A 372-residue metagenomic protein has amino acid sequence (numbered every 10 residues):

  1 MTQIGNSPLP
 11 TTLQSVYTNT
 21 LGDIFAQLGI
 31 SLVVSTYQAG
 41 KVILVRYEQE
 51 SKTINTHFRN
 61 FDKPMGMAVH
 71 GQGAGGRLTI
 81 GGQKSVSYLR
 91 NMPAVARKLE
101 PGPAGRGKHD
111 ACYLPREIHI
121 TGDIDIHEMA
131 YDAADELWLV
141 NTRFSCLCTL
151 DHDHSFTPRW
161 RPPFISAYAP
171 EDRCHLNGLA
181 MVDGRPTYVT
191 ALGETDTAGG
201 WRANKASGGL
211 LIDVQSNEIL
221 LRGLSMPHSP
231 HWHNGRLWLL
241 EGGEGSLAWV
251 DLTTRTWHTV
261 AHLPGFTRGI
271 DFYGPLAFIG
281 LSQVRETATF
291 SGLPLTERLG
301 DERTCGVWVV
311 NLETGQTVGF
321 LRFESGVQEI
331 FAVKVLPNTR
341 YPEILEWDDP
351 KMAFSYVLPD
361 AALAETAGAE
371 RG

Functional and structural regions predicted by a protein language model:
T11, S15-G22, L224-L312: Loop/turn-rich, solvent-exposed surfaces of beta-rich toroidal or solenoidal domains
Q14-Q27, F61-G76, H119-E136, I165-T187 (+4 more regions): Beta-rich, blade/repeat-based domains predominating in secreted/periplasmic proteins but also intracellular
Y17-G29, S87-P103, V189-A206, G280-E302 (+1 more regions): Short, conserved, GDST-rich strand-edge loop motifs in beta-rich repeat architectures
V34-Y37, T79-K84, Y131, L137-F144 (+8 more regions): Conserved beta-strand positions in repeat-built beta-propeller and related beta-rich domains
S51-A130: Blade-loop segments of beta-propeller domains
L99-N177: Asp-box/WD-like beta-propeller blade repeats and closely related beta-sheet repeat scaffolds
P103-A104, D153, N204-Q215, P294-T314: Beta-propeller blade signature
T304-W308, L312-G372: Blade-level signature of beta-propeller repeat domains, shared across WD40, Kelch, NHL, RCC1 and BNR/Asp-box propellers
